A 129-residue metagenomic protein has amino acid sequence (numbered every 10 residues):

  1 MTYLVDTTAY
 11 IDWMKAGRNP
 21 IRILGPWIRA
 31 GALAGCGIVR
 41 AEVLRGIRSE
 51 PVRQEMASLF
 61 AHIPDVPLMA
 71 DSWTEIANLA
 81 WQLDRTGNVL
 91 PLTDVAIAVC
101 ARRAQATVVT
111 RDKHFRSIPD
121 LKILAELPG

Functional and structural regions predicted by a protein language model:
M1, I23, A98-G129: Acidic, PIN/NYN-like endoribonuclease modules and their adjacent C-terminal/linker elements
M1-G35, R45-S58, G129: Short, well-structured N-terminal submotif of metal-dependent ribonuclease cores
D6-T7, V39, R111: A secondary-structure boundary/capping signal
D6-T7, V43, I76, A101: Generic structural signal for small/hydrophobic residues in well-ordered secondary structure, especially within
T8, E42, V95-A96, K122: Active-site phosphate/pyrophosphate-handling residues
Y10-I11, R40-V43, F115: A generic structural signal for short hydrophobic patches within well-formed alpha-helices
P20-I21, R40, R53-M56, W73-I76 (+1 more regions): A general structural signal for well-ordered alpha-helical segments in protein cores
P64-R111: Active-site neighborhoods of divalent-metal-dependent phosphate/nucleic-acid chemistry enzymes
